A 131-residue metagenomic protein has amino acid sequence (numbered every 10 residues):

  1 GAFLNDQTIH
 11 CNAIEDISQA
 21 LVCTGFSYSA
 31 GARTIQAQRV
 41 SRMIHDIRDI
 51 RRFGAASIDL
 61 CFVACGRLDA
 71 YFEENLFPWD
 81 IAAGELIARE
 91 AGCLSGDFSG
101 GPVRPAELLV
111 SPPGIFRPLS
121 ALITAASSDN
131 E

Functional and structural regions predicted by a protein language model:
G1-L60, E107-E131: Acidic beta-strand-loop-alpha-helix segment within the catalytic core of divalent metal-dependent phosphate-processing
A2, G84, A91-C93: Small-residue (primarily alanine) positions within well-ordered alpha-helices, especially packing/interaction faces
F26, E74-L76, F98-G100: Short secondary-structure boundary segments
R48, E73-W79: Glycine-rich "substrate-gating" loop/helix at the edge of Rossmann-like oxidoreductase active sites
A56-S57, F77-I81, G101-A106: Small/polar glycine-rich anion-binding or flexible loop at a beta-alpha turn
C61-A64, E85-E90: Hydrophobic residues within well-ordered alpha-helices
C65-A70, G92-C93: Alpha-to-beta junction loops
G92-L108, P112: Acidic, metal-binding active-site segment of PIN/NYN-like and related structure-specific nucleases
